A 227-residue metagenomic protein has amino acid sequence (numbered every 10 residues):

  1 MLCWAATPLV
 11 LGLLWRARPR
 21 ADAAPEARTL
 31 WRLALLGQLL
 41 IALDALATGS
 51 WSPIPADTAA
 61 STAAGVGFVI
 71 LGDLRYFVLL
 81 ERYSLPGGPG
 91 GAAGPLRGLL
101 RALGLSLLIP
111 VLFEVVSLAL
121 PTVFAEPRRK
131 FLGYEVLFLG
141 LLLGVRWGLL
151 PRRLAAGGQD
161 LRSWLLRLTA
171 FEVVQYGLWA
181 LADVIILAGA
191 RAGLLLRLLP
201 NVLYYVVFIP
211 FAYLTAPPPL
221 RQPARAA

Functional and structural regions predicted by a protein language model:
M1-L13: Hydrophobic transmembrane alpha-helical segments in integral membrane proteins
M1-W4, L118-L149, R197: Extracellular-loop-to-transmembrane junctions of the mid-late helices
L11-R20, T48-G49, A63-T122, L149-L150 (+1 more regions): Internal transmembrane alpha-helix with an interfacial aromatic "cap," most often the third helix
A21-Q38, G91-L103, D160-F171, P223-A227: Membrane-interfacial loop-to-transmembrane alpha-helix junctions, especially the N-terminal start
L30-S52, G104-E114, F171-I185: Hydrophobic alpha-helical transmembrane segments of multi-pass membrane proteins
L46-D57, L112-P127, P151-R153, A180-A192: Juxtamembrane "helix-exit" motif on the non-cytosolic side of transmembrane helices
I54-F68, F124-Y134, A190-V202: Non-cytosolic membrane-interface motifs at loop->transmembrane helix junctions
L142-L154, D160-A227: C-terminal transmembrane-bundle signature of multipass membrane proteins, characterized by strong activation on
